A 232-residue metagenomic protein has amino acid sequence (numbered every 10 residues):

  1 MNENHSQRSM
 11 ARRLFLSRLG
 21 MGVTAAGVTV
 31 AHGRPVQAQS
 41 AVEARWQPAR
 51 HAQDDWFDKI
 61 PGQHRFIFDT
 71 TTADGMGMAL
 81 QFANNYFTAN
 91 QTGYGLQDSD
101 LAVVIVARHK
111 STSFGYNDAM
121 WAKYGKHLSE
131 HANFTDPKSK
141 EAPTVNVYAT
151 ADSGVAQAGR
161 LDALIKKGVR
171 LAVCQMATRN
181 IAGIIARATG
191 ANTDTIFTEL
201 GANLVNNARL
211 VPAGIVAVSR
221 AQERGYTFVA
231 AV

Functional and structural regions predicted by a protein language model:
M1-M10: N-terminal secretory signal peptides
S9-L14, A25-V42: N-terminal twin-arginine translocation
F57-A73, K140-E141: Acidic/histidine-rich, surface-exposed loop or edge segments in extracytoplasmic proteins
A73-G75, H109-F114, L171, M176-I181 (+1 more regions): Solvent-exposed loop/turn segments at secondary-structure junctions within structured extracellular/periplasmic domains
G77-L96: Histidine-anchored nucleotide/phosphate-binding helix
L96-M120: Acidic helix-start/capping segments at beta-turn-to-alpha-helix junctions
G125-T150: A glycine-rich helix N-cap at a beta->alpha junction
A186-V232: Glycine-rich, aromatic-bearing surface loops/beta-hairpins
